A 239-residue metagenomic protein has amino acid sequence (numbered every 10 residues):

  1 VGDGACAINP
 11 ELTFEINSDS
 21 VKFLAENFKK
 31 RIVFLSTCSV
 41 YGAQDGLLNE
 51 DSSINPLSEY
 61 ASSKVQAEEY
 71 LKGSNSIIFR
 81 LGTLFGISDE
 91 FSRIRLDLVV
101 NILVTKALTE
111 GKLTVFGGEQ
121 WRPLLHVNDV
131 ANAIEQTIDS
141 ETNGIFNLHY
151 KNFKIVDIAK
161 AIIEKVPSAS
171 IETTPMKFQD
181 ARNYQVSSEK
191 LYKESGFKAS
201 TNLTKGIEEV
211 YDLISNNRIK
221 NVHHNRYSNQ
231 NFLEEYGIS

Functional and structural regions predicted by a protein language model:
V1-I16: NAD(P)H-binding glycine-rich loop region in Rossmannoid oxidoreductase-like domains and their noncatalytic homologs
C6, G82-F91, V99-L125, N147: A conserved pocket-lining segment of Rossmann-fold NAD(P)-dependent short-chain dehydrogenase/reductase
F14, S18, S52, P56-V65 (+2 more regions): Short-chain dehydrogenase/reductase
V21-E59, I77: Conserved Rossmann-fold NAD(P)-dependent oxidoreductase catalytic core, especially the SDR/UDP-sugar
V21-K22, A61, V65-K72, V100-V104 (+1 more regions): Conserved active-site helix of classical SDR/Rossmann-fold NAD(P)-dependent CH-OH oxidoreductases
V40, L84-G86, V130, F153: Conserved sequence/active-site signature of Rossmann-fold short-chain dehydrogenase/reductase
A43, N55-I78, G82, L108: Active-site Tyr-X1-5-Lys
E110-G111, V115-S239: C-terminal substrate-binding subdomain of Rossmann-fold SDR/epimerase-dehydratase oxidoreductases
